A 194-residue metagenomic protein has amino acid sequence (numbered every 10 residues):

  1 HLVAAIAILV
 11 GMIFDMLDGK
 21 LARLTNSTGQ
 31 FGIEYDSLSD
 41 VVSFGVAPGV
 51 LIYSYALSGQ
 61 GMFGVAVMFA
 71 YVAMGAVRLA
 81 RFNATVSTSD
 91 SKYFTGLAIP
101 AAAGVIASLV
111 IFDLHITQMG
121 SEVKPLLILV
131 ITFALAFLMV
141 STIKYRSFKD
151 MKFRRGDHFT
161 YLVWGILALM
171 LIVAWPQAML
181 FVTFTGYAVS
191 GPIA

Functional and structural regions predicted by a protein language model:
H1-E34, G64-V72: Membrane-embedded alpha-helical segments that form the functional core of polytopic membrane enzymes, especially those
H1-I6, V42, V46-A66, S108-L127 (+1 more regions): Helix-coil boundary and interhelical linker segments in multi-pass alpha-helical membrane proteins
A5, L9-M12, F44, M68-Y71 (+4 more regions): Residues within membrane-spanning alpha-helices of integral membrane proteins, especially the hydrophobic core/packing
M16-R23, A73-A84, L127-K144: Hydrophobic, membrane-facing alpha-helical anchors
Y53-L57, R81-S87, I116, Y145-F148: Juxtamembrane transmembrane-helix termini
F63-I106: Hydrophobic, well-structured mid-protein blocks that either form specific transmembrane helices
S91-A194: C-terminal membrane-associated helical module and adjoining short loops/tails
